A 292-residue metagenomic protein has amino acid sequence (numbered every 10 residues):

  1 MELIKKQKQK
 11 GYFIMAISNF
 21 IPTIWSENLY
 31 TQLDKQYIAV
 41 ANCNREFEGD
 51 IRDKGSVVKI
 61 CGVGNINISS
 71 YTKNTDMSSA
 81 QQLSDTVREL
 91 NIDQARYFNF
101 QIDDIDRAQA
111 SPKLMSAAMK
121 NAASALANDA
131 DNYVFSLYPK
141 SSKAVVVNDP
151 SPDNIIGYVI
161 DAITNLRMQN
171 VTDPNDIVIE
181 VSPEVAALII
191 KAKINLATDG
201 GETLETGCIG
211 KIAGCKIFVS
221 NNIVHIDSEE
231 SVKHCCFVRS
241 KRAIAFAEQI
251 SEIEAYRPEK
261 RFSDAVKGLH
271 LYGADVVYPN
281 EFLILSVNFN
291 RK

Functional and structural regions predicted by a protein language model:
E2-K5, G11-S69, L83-D93, N99 (+3 more regions): Sequence/fold signature of self-assembling virion shell proteins
S56-V58, R96, F100, S116 (+2 more regions): N-terminal, well-ordered alpha-helical segments
V63, I102-D104, P183: Residues immediately flanking
Y71-T72, P112: A short, polar/proline- and glycine-enriched secondary-structure boundary/capping micro-motif
K73-A80: Short Gly/aromatic-enriched secondary-structure transition segments
T75, S136-L137, E281: Residue-level detector of alpha-helical recognition elements and their boundaries
D104-V171, S286-K292: Alpha-helical scaffold segments that mediate packing/assembly in large oligomeric complexes
S142-K211: Extended, solvent-exposed, turn-rich assembly/linker loops in the middle of proteins
